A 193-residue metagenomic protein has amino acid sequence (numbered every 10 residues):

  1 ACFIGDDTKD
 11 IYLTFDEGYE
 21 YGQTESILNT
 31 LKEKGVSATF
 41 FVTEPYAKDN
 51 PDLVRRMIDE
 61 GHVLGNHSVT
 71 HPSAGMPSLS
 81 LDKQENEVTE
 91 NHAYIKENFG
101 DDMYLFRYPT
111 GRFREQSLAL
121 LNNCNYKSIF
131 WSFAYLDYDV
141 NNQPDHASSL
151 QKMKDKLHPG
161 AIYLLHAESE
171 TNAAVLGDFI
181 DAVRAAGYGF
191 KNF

Functional and structural regions predicted by a protein language model:
A1-M76, L81-E97, D101-M103, D178 (+2 more regions): Active-site beta->alpha N-cap acidic-glycine motif
I11, V36-S37, A134-D137, Y163: N-terminal start-of-chain detector that recognizes signal peptides and the immediate post-cleavage beginning
F15-G18, F41-P45, S68-V69, R107-G111 (+3 more regions): Active-site-proximal beta-strand/loop segments in catalytic clefts of secreted hydrolases
Q23-S26, P72-D101, R112-P159, N172-D178: Alpha-helical scaffold elements lining the catalytic groove of polysaccharide deacetylases
L157-F193: Catalytic grooves of carbohydrate-active enzymes
